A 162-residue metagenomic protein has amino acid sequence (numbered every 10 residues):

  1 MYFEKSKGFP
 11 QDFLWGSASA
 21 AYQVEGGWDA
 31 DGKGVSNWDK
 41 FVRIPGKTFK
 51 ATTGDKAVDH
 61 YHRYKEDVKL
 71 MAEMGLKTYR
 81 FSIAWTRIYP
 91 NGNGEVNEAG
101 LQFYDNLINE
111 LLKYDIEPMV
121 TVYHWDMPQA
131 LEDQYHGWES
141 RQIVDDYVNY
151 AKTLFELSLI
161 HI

Functional and structural regions predicted by a protein language model:
M1-E73: N-terminal carbohydrate-binding accessory modules
A21-V24, T48, W85-P90, W125-A130: Conserved radical SAM core fold
F49-Y61, T86-L101, E132-D145: The substrate-binding groove and active-site-proximal loops of carbohydrate-active enzymes, especially glycoside
H60-D67, G100-L107, Y147-L154: Alpha-helical packing segments of well-folded alpha/beta enzyme cores
V68-Y123: Aromatic-lined substrate-binding rim segments of carbohydrate-active enzymes
M119, W125-F155: Active-site-adjacent "subsite" loops/lids of carbohydrate-active enzymes
I160-I162: Conserved small/polar residues in nucleotide/adenosyl-binding loops
